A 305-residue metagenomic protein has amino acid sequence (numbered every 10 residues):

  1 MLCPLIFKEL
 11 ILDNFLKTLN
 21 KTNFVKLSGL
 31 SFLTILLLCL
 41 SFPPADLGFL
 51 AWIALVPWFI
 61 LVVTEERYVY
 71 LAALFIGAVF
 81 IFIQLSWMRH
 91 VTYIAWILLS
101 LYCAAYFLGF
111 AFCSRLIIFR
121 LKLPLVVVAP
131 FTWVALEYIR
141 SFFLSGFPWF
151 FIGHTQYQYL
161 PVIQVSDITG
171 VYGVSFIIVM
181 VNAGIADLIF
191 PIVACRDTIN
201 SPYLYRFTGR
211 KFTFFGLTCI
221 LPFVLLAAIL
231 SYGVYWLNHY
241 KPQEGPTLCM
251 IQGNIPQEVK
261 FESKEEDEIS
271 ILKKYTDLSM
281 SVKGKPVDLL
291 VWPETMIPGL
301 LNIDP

Functional and structural regions predicted by a protein language model:
M1-L12: N-terminal amphipathic/basic-hydrophobic helices that include classical n-h-c signal peptides and signal-anchor
I11-I199, Y203-W236: Membrane-embedded alpha-helical bundles of multi-pass enzymes that act on lipidic or dolichyl-linked glycan substrates
L226, L230-P305: Soluble catalytic regions of membrane-associated enzymes that act on cell-envelope and secretory-pathway components
